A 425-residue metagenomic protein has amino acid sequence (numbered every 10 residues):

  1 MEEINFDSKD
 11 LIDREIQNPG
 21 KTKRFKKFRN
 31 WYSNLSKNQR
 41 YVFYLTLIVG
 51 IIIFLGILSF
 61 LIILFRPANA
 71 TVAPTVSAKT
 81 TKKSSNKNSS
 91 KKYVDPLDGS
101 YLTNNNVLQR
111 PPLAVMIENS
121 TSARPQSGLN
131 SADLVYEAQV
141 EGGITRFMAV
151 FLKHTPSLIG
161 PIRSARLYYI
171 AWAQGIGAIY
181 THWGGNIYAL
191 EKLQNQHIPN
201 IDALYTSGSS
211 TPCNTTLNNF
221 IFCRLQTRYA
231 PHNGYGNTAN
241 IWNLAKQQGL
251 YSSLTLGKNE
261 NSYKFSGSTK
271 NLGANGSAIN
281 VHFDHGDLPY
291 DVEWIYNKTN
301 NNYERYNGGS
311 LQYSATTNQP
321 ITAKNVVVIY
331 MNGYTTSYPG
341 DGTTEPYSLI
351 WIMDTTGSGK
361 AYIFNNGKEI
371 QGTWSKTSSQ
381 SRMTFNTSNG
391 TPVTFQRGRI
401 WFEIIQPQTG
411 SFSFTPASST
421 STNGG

Functional and structural regions predicted by a protein language model:
M1, I48-L58: Gram-negative bacterial Sec-dependent N-terminal signal peptides
M1-L35: N-terminal targeting leaders characterized by basic, low-complexity, disordered sequences that direct proteins
D7, K26-R29, Y44, L61 (+2 more regions): Compositionally biased, low-structure terminal segments
K9, R14, W31, G50 (+3 more regions): Low-complexity, intrinsically disordered/propeptide-like segments
R24-Y32, Y41, A73-L134, E141-G425: A surface/extracellular/periplasmic glyco- and lipid-processing/surface-interacting theme
N34-G50: N-terminal Sec-pathway targeting helices
L55-A73: Hydrophobic single-pass membrane-insertion segments
